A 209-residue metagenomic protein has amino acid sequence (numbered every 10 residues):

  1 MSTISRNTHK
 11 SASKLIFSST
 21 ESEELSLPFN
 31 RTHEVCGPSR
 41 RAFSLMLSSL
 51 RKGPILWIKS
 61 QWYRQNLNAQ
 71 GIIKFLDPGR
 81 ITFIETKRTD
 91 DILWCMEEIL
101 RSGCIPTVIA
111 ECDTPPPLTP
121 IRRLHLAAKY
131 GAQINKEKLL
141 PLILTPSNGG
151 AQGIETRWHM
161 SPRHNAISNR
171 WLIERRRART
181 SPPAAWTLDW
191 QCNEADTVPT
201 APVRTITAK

Functional and structural regions predicted by a protein language model:
M1-W57: Detector for small/aliphatic-rich hydrophobic stretches
E24-L25, I73, G150: Short secondary-structure boundary/capping segments
E34, L56, T107-A110, L142: Structural motif
E34-S102: A glycine-rich, hydrophobic loop/mini-helix early in the fold
Q65-N66, R179-A185: Short, surface-exposed beta-strand/loop "edge" segments at domain boundaries and coil↔beta transitions
R80, I84-H125, K129-A132: Phosphate-binding/switch loop-helix module in NTP-utilizing enzymes
P115, P120-P182: Replace "adjacent to P-loop NTPase cores in ATP/GTP-dependent enzymes" with "adjacent to NTP-binding cores
P183-K209: C-terminal regions of RecA-like/P-loop NTPase motor modules
